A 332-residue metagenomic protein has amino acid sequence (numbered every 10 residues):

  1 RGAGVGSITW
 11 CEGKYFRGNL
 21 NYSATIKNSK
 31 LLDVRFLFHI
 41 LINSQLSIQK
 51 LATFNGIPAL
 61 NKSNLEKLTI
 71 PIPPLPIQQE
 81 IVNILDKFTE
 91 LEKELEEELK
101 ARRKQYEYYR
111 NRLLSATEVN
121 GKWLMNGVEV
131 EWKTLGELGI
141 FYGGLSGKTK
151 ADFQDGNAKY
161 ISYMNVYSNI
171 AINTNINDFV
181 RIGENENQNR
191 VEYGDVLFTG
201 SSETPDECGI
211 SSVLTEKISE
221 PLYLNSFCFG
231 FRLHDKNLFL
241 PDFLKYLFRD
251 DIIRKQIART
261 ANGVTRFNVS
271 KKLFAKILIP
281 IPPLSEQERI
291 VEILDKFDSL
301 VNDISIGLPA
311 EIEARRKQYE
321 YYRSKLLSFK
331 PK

Functional and structural regions predicted by a protein language model:
R1-I42, F54, S162, N187-R249: A short beta-sheet element
C11, R17-N19, S23-I26, G136-T149 (+1 more regions): Sequence-specific dsDNA recognition surfaces
F16-Y22, F54-P73, P221-F229, A261-P282: A short glycine-rich beta-alpha junction/loop motif
D33, E66-R103, E107, E129-V130 (+3 more regions): Amphipathic alpha-helical segments
F54, N126, G147, E184-N185 (+2 more regions): Short, solvent-exposed loop/turn positions at domain surfaces that link secondary-structure elements or cap domain
L124-L145, E311: Non-catalytic DNA-recognition/assembly elements of restriction-modification systems
